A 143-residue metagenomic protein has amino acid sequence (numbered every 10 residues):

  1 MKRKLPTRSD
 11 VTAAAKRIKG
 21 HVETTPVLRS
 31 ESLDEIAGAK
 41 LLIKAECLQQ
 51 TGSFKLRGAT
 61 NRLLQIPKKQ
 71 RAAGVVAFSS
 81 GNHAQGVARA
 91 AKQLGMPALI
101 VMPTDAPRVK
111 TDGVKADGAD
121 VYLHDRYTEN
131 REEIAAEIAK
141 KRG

Functional and structural regions predicted by a protein language model:
M1-G143: PLP-dependent amino-acid enzyme catalytic core
